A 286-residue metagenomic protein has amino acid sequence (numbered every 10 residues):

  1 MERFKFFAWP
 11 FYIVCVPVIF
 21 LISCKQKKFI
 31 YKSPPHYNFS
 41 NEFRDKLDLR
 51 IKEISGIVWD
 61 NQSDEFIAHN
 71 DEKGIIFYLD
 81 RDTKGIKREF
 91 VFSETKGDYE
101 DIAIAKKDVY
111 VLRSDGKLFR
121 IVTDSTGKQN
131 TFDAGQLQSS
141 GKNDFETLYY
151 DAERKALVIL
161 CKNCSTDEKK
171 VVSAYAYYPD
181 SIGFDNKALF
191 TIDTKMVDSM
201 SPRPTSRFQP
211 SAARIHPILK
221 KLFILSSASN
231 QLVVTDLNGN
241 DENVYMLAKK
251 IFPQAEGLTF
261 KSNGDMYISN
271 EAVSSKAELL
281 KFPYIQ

Functional and structural regions predicted by a protein language model:
M1-H36: Bacterial Sec-dependent N-terminal signal peptides
C24-Q286: Sequence/structural signature of beta-propeller domains
